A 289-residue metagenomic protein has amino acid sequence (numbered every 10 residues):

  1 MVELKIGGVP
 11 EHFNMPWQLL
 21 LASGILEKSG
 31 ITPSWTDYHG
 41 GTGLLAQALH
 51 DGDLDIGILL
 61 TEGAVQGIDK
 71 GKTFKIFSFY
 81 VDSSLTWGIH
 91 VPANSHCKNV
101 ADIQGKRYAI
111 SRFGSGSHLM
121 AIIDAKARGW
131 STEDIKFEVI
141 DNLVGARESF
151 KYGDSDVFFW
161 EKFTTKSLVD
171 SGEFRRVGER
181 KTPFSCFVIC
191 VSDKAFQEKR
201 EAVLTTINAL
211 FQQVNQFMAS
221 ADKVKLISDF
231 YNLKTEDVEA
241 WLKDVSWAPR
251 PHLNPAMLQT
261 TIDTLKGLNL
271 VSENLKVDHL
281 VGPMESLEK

Functional and structural regions predicted by a protein language model:
V2-W130, F137, D156-K162, F174-V177 (+1 more regions): Short, glycine-/small- and polar/acidic-enriched structural segments that line small-molecule recognition paths
A22, A121, T165, V224 (+1 more regions): Generic structural marker for isolated residues within well-ordered, non-membrane alpha-helices of soluble domains
V144-S228: Pocket-lining segment of extracytoplasmic ligand-binding domains
Q197-S272: Secondary-structure end/capping motifs
K266-K289: Conserved C-terminal helix/tail region of periplasmic/extracytoplasmic solute-binding proteins
